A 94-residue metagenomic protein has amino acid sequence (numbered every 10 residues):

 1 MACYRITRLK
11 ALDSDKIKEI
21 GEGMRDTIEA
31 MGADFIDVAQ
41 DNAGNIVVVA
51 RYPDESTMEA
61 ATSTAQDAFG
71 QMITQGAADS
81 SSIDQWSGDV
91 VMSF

Functional and structural regions predicted by a protein language model:
M1-A68, T74-F94: Short S/T/G/P-rich N-terminal loop/turn motif that feeds into the first structured element of a domain
